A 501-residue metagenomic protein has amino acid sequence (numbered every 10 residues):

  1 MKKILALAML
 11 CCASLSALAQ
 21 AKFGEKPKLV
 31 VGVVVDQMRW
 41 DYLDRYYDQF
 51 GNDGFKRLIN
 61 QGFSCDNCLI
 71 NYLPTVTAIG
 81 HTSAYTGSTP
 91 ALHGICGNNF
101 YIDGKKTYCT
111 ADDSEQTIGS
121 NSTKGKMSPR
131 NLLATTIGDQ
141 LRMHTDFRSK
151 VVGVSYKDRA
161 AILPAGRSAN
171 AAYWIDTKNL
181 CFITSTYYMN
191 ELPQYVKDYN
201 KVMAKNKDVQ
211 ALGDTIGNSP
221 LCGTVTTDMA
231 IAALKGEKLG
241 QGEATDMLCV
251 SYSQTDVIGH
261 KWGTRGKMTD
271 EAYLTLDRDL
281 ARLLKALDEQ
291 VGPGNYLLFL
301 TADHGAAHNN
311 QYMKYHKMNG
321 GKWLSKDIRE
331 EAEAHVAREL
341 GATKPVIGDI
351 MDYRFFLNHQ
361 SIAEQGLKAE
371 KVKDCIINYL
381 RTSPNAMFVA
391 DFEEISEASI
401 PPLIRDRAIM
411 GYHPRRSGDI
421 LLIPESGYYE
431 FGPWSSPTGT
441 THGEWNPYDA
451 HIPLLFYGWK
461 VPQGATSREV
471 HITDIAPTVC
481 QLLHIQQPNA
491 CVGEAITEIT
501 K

Functional and structural regions predicted by a protein language model:
M1-E25: Bacterial Sec-dependent N-terminal signal peptides
P27-R39, L58, A84, L141 (+7 more regions): Beta-strand elements within well-structured catalytic alpha/beta cores of enzymes that handle phosphate/sulfate esters
L43-L92, K150-V152: Short, structured active-site-proximal loop/turn typified by the sulfatase FGly-forming signature C/S-X-P-X-R
F50, N67, V76, N98-K126 (+6 more regions): Secreted, luminal/periplasmic, and some membrane-associated catalytic domains that remodel anionic oxygen-ester
C65-Y85, G153-A161, S251, A302-G305 (+1 more regions): Short, solvent-exposed turn/loop segments enriched in Gly/Ser/Thr/Pro and often Arg
T89, G94-A244, S253-H260, T382-P384 (+1 more regions): His/Asp/Glu-rich, glycine-adjacent segments that coordinate divalent cations and/or stabilize oxyanion chemistry on
P220-G242, T255-Y296, D374-C375, V479: A long, amphipathic alpha-helix that forms part of the scaffold/cap immediately adjacent to metal-dependent active
D327-G366, G439-L483, T497-T500: Substrate-binding rim/cap in mid-to-C-terminal beta-strand-loop elements of soluble/periplasmic
